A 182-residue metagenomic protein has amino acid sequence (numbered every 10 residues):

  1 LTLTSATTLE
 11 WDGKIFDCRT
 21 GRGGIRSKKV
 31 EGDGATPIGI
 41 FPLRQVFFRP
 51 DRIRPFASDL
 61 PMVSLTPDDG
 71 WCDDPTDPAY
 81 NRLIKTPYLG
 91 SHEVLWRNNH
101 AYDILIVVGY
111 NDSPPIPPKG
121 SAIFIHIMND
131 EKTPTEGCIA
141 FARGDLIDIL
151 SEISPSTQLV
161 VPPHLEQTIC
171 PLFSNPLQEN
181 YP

Functional and structural regions predicted by a protein language model:
L1-E136, G144-P182: Cell wall/extracellular polymer interaction/catalysis modules
F141: A conserved hydrophobic position in a structured secondary element of the catalytic/binding core that shapes
